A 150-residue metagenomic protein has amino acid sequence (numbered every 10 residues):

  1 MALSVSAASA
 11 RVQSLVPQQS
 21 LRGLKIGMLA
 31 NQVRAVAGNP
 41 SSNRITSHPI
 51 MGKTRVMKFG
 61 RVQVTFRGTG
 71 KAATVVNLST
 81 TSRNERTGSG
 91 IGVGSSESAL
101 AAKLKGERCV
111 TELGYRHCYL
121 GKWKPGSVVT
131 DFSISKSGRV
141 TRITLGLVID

Functional and structural regions predicted by a protein language model:
M1, Q19-R22, A102: Intrinsic-disorder/low-complexity peptide segments enriched for small residues
M1-S9: Secretory targeting and sorting signals
A8-V16: Cleaved targeting-peptide boundary
Q13, G52-T54, S89: Peripheral interaction segments used for macromolecular assembly
P17-L24, N84-I91: Second-shell loop/turn segments in exported
M28-G70, V93-R142, L147-D150: A cross-family detector of function-defining hotspots
K71, N77-E85, E97: A small/polar (G/S/T-enriched), proline-flanked helix-loop surface module common in exported/cell-envelope proteins
